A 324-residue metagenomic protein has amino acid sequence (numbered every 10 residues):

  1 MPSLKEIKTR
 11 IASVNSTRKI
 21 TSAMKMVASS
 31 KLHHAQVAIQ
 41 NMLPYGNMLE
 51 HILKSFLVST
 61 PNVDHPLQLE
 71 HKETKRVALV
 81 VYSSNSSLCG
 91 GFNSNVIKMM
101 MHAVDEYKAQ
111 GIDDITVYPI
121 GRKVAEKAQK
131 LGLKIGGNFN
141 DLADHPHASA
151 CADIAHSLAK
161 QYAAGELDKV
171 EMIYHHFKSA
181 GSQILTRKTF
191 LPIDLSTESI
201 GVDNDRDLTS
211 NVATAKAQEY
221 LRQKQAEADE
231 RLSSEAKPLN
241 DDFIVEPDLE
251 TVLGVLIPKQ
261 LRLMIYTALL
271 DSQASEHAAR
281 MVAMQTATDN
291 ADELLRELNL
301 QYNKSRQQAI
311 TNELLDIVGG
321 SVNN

Functional and structural regions predicted by a protein language model:
M1-N324: C-terminal beta-strand-loop-alpha-helix "lid" module of Rossmann-like NAD(P)-dependent dehydrogenases
